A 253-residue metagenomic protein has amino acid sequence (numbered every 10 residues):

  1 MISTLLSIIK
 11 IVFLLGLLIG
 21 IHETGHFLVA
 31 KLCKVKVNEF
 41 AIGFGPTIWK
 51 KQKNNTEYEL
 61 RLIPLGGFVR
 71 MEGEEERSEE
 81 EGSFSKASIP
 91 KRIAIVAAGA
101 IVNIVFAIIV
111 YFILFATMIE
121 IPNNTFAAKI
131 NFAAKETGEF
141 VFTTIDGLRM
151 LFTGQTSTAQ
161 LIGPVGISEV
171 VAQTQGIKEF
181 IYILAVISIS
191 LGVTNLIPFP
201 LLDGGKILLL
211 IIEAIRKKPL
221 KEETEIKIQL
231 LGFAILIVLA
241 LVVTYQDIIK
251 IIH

Functional and structural regions predicted by a protein language model:
I2, G82-P90, A94, F112-L191 (+3 more regions): Functional transmembrane alpha-helices
L6-E79, I197, L202-R216: Small-residue-rich helix-interface/hinge motifs
I9, F13, A98, V102 (+3 more regions): Alpha-helical transmembrane segments of integral membrane proteins, emphasizing hydrophobic/aromatic residues
K10, G20-I21, G67, M71 (+1 more regions): Internal alpha-helical transmembrane segments
L15-I19, R70, N103, A107 (+2 more regions): Alpha-helical transmembrane segments of multi-pass membrane proteins
H26, A30, F106-Y111, L236: Alpha-helical transmembrane segments and their lipid-water interface positions in multi-pass membrane proteins
